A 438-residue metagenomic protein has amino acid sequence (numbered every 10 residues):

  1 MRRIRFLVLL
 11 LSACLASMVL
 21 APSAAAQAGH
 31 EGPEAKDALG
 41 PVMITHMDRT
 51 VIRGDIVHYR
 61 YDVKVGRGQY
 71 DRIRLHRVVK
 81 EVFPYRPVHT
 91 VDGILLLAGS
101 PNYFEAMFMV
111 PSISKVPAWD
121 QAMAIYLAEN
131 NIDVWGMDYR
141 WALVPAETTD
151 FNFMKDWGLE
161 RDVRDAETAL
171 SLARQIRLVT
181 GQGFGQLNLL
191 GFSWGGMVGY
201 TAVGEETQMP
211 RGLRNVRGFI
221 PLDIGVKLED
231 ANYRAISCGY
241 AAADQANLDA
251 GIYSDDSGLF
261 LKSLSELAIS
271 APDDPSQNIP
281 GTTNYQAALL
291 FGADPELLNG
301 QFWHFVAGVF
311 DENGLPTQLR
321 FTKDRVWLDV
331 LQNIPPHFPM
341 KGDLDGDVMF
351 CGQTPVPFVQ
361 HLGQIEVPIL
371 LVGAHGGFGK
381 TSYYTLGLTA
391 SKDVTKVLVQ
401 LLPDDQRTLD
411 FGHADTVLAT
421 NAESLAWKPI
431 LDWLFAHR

Functional and structural regions predicted by a protein language model:
D37-H89: N-terminal cap/lid segment of alpha/beta-hydrolase-fold proteins
V82-G136: Short, surface-exposed "cap/lid" segments of acyl-processing enzymes
M154-L178: Alpha/beta-hydrolase active-site loop
V179-S193: Alpha/beta-hydrolase fold nucleophile elbow
W194-D230: Conserved hydrolase catalytic core segment
R234-T381: Alpha/beta-hydrolase
G373-F411: Conserved loop-alpha-helix segment in the C-terminal half of the alpha/beta-hydrolase fold that carries the catalytic
T395-R438: Catalytic active-site module of serine/aspartate enzymes centered on a nucleophile-bearing elbow/loop
